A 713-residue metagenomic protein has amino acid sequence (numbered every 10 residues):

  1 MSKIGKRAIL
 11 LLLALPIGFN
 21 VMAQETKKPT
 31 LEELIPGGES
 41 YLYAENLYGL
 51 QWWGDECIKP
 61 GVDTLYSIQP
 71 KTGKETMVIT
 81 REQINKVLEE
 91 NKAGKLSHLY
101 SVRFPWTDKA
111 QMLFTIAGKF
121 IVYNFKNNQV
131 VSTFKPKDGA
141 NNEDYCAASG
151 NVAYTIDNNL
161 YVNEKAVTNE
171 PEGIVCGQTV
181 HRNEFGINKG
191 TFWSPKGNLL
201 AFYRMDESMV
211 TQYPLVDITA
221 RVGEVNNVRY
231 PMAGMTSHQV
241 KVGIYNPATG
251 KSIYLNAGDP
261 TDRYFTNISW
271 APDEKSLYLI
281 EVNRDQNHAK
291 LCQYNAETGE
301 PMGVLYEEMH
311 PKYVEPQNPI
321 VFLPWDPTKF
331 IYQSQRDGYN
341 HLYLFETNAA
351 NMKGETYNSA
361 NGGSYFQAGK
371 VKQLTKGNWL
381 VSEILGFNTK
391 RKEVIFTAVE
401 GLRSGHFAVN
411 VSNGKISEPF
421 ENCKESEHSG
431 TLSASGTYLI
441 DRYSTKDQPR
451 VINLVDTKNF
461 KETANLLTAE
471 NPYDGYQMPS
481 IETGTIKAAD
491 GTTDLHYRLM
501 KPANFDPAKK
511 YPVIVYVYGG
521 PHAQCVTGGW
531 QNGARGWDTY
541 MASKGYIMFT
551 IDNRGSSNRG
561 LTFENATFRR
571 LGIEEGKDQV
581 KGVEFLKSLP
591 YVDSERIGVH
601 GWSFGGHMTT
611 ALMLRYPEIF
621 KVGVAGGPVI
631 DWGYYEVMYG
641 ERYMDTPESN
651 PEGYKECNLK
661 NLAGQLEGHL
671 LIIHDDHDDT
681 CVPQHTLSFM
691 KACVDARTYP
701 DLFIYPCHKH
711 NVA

Functional and structural regions predicted by a protein language model:
M1-I9: Bacterial N-terminal signal peptides that target proteins for export
I9-G18: Bacterial N-terminal signal peptides
V21-S417, T437-Y438, Q448: Beta-propeller folds
E33, M77, S132-T133, A166 (+13 more regions): Conserved beta-strand positions that form and line the central face of beta-propeller blades
P36, T80-R81, K135-P136, N169 (+12 more regions): Active-site donor-binding loop signature of nucleotide-sugar glycosyltransferases
Q212, E274, H428-A713: Serine-hydrolase catalytic core recognition
L385, E421, S429-T431: Extended, charged, solvent-exposed helical/coil segments that serve as membrane-proximal linker/sensor scaffolds
